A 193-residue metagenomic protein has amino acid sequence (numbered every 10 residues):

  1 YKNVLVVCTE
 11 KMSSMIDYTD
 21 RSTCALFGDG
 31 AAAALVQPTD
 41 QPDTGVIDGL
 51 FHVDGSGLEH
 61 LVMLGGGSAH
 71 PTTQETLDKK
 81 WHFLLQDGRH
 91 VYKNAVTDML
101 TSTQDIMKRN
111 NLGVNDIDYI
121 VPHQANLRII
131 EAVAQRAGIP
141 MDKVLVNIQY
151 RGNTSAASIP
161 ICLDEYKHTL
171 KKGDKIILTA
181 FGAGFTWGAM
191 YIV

Functional and structural regions predicted by a protein language model:
Y1-G57, C162-V193: Conserved beta-strand-centric core segments of catalytic alpha/beta enzyme folds
L5-M12, S68-T76, I129-M141: Acidic-glycine-rich active-site phosphate/pyrophosphate-binding loop
V6-V7, D78, D105, D116: Short, flexible segments with low predicted structural confidence
D20-K93, T97, T101: Condensing-enzyme catalytic core mediating Claisen C-C bond formation in acyl metabolism
V96, L100, D118-V193: Claisen-condensing/thiolase-fold acyl-transfer catalytic domains that form or cleave C-C bonds in fatty acid
S102-N110: Stable alpha-helical structural segments in soluble proteins, enriched in small hydrophobic residues
N110-G113, Y119: Conserved short secondary-structure transition element at the edge of the structured enzyme core that lines
